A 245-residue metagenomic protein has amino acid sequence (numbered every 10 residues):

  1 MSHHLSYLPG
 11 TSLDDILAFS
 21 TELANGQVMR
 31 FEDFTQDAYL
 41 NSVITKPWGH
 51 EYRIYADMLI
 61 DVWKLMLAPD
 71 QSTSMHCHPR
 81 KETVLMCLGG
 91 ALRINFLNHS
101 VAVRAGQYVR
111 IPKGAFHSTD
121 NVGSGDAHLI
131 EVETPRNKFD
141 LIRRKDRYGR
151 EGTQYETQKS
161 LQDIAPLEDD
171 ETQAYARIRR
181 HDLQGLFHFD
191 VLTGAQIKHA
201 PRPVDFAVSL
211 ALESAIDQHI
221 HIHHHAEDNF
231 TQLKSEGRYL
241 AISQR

Functional and structural regions predicted by a protein language model:
M1-D61, L141-I197: A short, N-terminal "cap"/entry segment at the start of jelly-roll beta-barrel domains of the cupin/DSBH fold
K46-H50, D61-P79, H181-V204, A215-D228: Conserved short histidine dyad/triad with adjacent acidic residue
P47-G49, A68-T83, L88-H99, I111 (+1 more regions): Catalytic cores of nucleotide-enabled group-transfer and carboxylate-activating enzymes in metabolic and assembly-line
W63, T73, H99-V101, D140: Short beta-strand segments
C77-P79, N121-G123, P201-R202, L233-S235: Short glycine/proline-enriched turns and hinge-like loops at secondary-structure junctions
V84, L97-H117, A211-A241: Short acidic-glycine-tyrosine-enriched beta hairpin
S124-D146, Q232-R245: A short hydrophobic beta-strand segment most commonly corresponding to one strand of the jelly-roll/cupin
